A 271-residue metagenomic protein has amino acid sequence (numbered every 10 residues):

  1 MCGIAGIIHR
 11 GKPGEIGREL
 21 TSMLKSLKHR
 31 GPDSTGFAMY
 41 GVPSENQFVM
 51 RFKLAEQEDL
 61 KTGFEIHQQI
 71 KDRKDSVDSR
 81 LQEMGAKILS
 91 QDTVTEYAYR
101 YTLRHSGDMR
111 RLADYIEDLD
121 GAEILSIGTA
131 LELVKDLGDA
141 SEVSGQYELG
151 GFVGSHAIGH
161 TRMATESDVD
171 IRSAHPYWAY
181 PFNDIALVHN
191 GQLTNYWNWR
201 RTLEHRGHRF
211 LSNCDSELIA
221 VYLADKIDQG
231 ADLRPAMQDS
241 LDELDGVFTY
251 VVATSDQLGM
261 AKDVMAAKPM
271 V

Functional and structural regions predicted by a protein language model:
M1-V271: Conserved short alpha-helical segments that host acidic/polar catalytic motifs at enzyme active sites
